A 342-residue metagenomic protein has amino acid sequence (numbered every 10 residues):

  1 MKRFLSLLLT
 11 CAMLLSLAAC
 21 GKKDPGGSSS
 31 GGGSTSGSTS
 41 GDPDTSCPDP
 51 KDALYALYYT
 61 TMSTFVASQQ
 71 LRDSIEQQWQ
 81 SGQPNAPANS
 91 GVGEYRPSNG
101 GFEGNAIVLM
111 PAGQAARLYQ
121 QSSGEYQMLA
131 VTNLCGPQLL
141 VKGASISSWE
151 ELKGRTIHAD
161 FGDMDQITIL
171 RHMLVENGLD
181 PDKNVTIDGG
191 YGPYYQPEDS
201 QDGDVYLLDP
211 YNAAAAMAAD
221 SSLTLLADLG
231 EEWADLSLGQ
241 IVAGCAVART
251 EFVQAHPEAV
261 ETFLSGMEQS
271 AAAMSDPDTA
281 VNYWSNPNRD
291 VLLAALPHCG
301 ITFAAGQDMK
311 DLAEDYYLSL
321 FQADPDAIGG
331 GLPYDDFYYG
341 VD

Functional and structural regions predicted by a protein language model:
M1-L9: Positively charged n-region of N-terminal signal peptides that target proteins for export
S16-A19: C-terminal motif of bacterial Sec signal peptides marking the signal peptidase cleavage site
G21-K23: Bacterial signal peptide processing site
D42-D188, D204, P210, S222-D228: Short, glycine-/small- and polar/acidic-enriched structural segments that line small-molecule recognition paths
E76-G82, G154, E231-G239, T302-K310: Short, solvent-exposed loop/beta-turn-alpha elements that line the ligand-binding surface or hinge of extracytoplasmic
G190-Y283: Pocket-lining segment of extracytoplasmic ligand-binding domains
V253-A327: Secondary-structure end/capping motifs
G330-D342: Hinge/cleft segment of the Venus flytrap/periplasmic-binding protein
